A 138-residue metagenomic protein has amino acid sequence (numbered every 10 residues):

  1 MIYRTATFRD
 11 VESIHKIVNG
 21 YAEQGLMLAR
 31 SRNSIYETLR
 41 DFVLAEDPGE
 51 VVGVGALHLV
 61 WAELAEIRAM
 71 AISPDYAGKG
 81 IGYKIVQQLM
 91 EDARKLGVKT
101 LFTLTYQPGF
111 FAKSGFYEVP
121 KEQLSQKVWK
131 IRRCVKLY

Functional and structural regions predicted by a protein language model:
M1-A29, A45-D47: Short amphipathic alpha-helix that is part of the acyltransferase structural core
A6, F102-T103: Small/polar loops that bind or transfer phosphate-bearing groups
D10, A71, D75-Y76, G80 (+2 more regions): Conserved functional loop/turn residues at catalytic and ligand-binding sites
D10, E63, Y106-Q107: A generic "binding-loop/recognition-motif" signal
A29-F42, D47-P48, G53-L64, R68-I72: A conserved beta-strand-loop-helix scaffold within acyl/acetyltransferase catalytic domains
I72, G78-A93, T103: Conserved acetyl-CoA-binding loop-helix of GNAT-fold acetyltransferases
K95, K99, T105-R132, Y138: Conserved active-site alpha-helix within GNAT-family acetyltransferase domains
